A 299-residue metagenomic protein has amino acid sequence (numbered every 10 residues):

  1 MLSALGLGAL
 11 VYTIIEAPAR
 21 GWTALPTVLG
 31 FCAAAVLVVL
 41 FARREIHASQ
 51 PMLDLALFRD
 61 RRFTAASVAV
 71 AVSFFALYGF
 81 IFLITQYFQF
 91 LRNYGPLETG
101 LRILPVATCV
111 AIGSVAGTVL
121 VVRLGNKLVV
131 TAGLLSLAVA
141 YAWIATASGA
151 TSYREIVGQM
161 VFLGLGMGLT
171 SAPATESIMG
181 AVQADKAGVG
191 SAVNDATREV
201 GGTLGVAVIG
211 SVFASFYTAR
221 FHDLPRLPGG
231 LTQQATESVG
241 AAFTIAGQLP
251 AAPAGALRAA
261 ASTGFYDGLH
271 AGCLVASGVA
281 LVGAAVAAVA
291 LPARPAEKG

Functional and structural regions predicted by a protein language model:
M1-S3, L7-I15, R20-D185, V189 (+1 more regions): Transmembrane core module of solute transporters
R43-S49, V289-K298: Membrane-interface capping segments at transmembrane-helix boundaries
Q86-Y87, T118, G210-S211, R294-A296: Juxtamembrane/interface motifs at transmembrane-helix termini
V121, G125, G272, E297-G299: Polar low-complexity intrinsically disordered regions
T175-S177, A181, V193, T197-P292 (+1 more regions): Hydrophobic transmembrane architecture of multi-pass small-molecule transporters
